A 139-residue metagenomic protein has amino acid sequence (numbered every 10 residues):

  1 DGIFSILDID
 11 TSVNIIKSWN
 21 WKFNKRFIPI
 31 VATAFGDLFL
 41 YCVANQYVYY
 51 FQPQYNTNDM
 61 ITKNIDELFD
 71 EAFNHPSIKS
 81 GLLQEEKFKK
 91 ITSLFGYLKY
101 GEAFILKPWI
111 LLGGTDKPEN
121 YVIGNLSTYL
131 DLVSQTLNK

Functional and structural regions predicted by a protein language model:
D1-Y50, E102-K139: A surface-exposed partner-binding patch
Y49-Q84: Compact, glycine/acidic-enriched structural inserts
A72-F73, L82, E86-K87, L130 (+1 more regions): Generic low-complexity, intrinsically disordered sequence content enriched in small uncharged/hydrophobic residues
P76-N120: Mixed-charge (acidic/basic) macromolecular-recognition segments
